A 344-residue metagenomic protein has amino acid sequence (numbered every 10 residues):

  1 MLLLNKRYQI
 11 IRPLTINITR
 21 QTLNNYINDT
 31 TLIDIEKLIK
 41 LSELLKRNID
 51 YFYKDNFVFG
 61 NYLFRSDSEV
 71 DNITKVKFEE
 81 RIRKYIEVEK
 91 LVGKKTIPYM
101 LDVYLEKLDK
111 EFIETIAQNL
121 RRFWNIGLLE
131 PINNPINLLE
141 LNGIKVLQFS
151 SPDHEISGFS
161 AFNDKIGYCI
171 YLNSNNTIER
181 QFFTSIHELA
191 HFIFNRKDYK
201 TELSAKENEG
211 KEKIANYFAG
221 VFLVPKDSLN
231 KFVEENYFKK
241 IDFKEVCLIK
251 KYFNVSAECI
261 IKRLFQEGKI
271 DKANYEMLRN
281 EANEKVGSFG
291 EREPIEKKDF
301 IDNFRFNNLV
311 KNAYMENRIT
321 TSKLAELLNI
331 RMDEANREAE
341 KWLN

Functional and structural regions predicted by a protein language model:
M1-N344: Active-site hotspot residues in diverse enzymes, especially metal/ion-binding acidic/histidine motifs
